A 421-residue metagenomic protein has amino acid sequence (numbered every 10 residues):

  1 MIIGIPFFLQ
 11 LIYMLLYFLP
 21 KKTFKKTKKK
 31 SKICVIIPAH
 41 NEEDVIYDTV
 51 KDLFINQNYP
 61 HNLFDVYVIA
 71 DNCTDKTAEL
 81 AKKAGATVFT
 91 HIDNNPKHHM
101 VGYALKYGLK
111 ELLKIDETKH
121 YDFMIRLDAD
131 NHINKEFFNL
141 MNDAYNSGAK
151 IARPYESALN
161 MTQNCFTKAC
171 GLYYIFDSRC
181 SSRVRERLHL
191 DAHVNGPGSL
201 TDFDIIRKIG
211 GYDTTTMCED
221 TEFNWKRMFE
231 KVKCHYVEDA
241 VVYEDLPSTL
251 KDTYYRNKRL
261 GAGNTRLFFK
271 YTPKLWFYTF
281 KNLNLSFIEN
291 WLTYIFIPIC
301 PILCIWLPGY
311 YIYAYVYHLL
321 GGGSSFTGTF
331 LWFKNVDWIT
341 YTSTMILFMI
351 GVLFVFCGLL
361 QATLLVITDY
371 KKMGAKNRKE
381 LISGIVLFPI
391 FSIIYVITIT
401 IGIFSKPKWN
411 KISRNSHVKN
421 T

Functional and structural regions predicted by a protein language model:
L15-K21, T27-K30, K274-F287, Y317-T421: Juxtamembrane C-terminal module of membrane proteins
S31-C34, D65, E222: Cell-envelope/extracellular polymer assembly enzymes that use nucleotide-activated donors
Y47, K76, L127-D143: Acidic donor-binding/catalytic loop of UDP-sugar-dependent glycosyltransferases, especially processive GT2
K51-L63: Short, acidic, metal-binding catalytic loop of nucleotide-sugar glycosyltransferases
A70-A78, I92-P96, H132: A conserved acidic beta->alpha catalytic loop
I92-E117, E136-T216, Y254, K258-F269: Long helical/loop segments within the catalytic core of UDP-sugar-dependent glycosyltransferases, especially the large
M124: Short aromatic/hydrophobic "clamp" motif used to bind/position activated sugar donors
T215, N224-Y243: Catalytic donor-sugar/metal-binding loop of nucleotide-sugar-dependent glycosyltransferases
